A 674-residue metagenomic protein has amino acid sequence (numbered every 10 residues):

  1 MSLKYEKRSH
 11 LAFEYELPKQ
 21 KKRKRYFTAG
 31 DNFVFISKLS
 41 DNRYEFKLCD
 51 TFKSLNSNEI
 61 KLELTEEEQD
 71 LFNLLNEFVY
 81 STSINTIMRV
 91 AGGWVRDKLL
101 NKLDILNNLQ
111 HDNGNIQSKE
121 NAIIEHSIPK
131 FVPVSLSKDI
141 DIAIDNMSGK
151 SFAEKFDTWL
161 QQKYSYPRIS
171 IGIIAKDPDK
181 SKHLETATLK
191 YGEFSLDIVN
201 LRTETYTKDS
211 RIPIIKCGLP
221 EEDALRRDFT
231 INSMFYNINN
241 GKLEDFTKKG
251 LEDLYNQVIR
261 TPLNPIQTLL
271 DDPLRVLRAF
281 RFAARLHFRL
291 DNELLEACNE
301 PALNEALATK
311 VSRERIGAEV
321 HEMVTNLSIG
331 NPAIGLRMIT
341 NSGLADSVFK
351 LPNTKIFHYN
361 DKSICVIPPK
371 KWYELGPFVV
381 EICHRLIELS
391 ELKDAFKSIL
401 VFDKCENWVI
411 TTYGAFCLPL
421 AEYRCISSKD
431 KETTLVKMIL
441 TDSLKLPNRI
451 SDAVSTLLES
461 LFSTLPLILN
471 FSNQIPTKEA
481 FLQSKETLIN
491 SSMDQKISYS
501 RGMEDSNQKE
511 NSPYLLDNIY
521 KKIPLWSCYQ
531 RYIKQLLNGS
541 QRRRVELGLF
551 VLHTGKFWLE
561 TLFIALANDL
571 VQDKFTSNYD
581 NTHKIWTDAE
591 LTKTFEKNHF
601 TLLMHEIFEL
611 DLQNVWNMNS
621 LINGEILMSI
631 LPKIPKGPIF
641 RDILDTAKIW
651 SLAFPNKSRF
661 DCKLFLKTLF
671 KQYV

Functional and structural regions predicted by a protein language model:
S2-V674: Catalytic cores of the polymerase beta-like nucleotidyltransferase superfamily and closely associated nucleotide
